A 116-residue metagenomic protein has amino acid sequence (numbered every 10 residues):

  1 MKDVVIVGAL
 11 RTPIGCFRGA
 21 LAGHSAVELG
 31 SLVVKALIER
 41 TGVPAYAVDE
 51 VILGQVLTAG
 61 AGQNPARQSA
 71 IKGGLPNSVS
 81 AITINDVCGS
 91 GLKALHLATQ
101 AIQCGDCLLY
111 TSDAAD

Functional and structural regions predicted by a protein language model:
M1-V79, Q103, S112: Conserved "HGTGT" condensation-loop signature of ketosynthase/thiolase-family condensing enzymes that catalyze
G62, A81-S90: Active-site nucleophile and cofactor-binding loops and adjacent substrate-binding regions of central metabolic enzymes
C88-A98: Conserved beta-loop-alpha segment that forms the PLP phosphate-binding cup at the N-terminus of a helix
D106-L108: Short, high-confidence coil segments that cap the C-terminus of an alpha-helix and link into the following beta-strand
Y110-D116: Conserved small/polar residues in nucleotide/adenosyl-binding loops
